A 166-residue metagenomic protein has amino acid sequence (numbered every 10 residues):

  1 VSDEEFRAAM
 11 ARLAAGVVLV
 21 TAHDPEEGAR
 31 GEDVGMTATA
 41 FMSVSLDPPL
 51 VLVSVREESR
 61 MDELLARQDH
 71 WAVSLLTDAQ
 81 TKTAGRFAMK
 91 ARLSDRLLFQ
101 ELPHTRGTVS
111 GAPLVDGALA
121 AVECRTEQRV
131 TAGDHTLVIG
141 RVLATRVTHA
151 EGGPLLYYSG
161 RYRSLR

Functional and structural regions predicted by a protein language model:
V1-R166: Basic, polyanion-binding surface patches
